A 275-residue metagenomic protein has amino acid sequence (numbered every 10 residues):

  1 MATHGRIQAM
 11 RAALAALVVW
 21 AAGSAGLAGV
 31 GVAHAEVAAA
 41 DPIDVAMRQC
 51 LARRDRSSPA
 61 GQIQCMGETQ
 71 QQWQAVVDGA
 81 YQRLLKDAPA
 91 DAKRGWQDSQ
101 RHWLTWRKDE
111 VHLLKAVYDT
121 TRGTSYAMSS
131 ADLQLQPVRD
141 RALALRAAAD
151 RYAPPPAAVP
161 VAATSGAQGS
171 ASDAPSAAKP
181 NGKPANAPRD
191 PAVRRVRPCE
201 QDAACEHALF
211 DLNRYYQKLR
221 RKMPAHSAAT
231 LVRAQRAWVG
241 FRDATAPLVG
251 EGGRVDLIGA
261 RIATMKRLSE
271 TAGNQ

Functional and structural regions predicted by a protein language model:
A2-G26: Bacterial N-terminal signal peptides that target proteins for export
W20-H34, K179: Compositionally biased, intrinsically disordered low-complexity segments enriched for polar/charged residues
A33-Q275: N-terminal alpha-helical modules
